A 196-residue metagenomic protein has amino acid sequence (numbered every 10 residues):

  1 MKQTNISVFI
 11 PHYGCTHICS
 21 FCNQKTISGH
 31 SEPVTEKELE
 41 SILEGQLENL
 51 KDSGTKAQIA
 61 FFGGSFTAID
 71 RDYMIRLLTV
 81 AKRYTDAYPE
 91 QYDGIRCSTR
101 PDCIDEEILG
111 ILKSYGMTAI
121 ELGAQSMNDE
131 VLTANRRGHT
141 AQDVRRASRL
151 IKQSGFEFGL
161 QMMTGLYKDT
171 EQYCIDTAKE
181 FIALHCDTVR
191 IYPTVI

Functional and structural regions predicted by a protein language model:
M1-S28, L47-T67, R96-R100, M117-A119 (+1 more regions): N-terminal pre-triad scaffold of radical SAM enzymes
I27-K37, G63-Y88, Y92-T188: Conserved non-cysteine loop/helix-boundary elements of the Radical SAM core domain that shape
K37-L50: Short microdomains enriched in Cys/His and/or Lys/Arg
P193-I196: Radical SAM enzyme [4Fe-4S]-AdoMet core and its adjacent flexible, acidic and glycine-rich loops/tails across
